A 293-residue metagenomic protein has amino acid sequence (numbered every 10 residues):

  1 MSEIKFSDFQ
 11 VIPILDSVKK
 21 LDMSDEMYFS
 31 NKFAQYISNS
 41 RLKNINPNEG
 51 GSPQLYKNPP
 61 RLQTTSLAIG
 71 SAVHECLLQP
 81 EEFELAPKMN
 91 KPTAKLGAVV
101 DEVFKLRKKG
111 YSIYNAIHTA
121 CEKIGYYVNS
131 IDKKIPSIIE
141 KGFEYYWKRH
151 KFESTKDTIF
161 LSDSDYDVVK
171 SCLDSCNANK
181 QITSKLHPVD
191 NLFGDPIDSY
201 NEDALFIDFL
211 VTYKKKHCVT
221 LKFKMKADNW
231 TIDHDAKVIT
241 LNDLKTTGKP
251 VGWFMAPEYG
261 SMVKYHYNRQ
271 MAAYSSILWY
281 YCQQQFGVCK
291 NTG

Functional and structural regions predicted by a protein language model:
S2-K224: Metal-dependent nuclease catalytic cores that hydrolyze phosphodiester bonds in DNA/RNA, characterized by
E202-G293: Mg2+/Mn2+-dependent nuclease catalytic core
